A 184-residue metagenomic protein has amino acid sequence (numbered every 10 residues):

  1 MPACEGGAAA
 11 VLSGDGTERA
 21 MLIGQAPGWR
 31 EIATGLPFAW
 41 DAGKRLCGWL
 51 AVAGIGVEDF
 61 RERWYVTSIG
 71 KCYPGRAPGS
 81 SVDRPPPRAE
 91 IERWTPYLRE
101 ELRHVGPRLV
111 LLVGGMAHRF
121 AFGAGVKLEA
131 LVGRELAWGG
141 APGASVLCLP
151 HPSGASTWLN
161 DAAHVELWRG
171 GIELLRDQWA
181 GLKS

Functional and structural regions predicted by a protein language model:
M1-L182: A polyanion-binding, active-site-adjacent surface
